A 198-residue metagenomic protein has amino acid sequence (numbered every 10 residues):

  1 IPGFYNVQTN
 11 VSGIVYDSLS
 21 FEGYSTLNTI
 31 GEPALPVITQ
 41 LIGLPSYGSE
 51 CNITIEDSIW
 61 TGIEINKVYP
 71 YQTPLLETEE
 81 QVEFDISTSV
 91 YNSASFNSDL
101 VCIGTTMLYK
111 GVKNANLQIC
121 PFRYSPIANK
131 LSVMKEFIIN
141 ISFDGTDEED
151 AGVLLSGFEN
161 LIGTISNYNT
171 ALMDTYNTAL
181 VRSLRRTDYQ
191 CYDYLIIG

Functional and structural regions predicted by a protein language model:
I1-G198: Extracellular pro-sequences of secreted precursors
